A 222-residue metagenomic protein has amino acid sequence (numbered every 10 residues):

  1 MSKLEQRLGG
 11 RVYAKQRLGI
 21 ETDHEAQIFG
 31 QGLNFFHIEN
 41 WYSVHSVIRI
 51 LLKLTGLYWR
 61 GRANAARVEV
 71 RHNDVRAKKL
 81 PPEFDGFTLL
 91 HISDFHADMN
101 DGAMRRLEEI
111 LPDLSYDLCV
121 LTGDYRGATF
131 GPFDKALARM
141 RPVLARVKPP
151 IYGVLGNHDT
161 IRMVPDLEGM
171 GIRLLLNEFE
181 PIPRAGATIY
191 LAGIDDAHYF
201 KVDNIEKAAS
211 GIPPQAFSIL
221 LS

Functional and structural regions predicted by a protein language model:
M1-I28: Extreme N-terminal flexible tails
S2-G10, I38-E39, S43-A138: N-terminal active-site segment of His-dependent metallophosphoesterases
A14-Q16, Y42-S43, G102, G131-F133 (+2 more regions): Short, well-ordered secondary-structure micro-motifs
I28-I38: "…centered on the first transmembrane helix and the immediately adjacent amphipathic helix/loop
R71, T88, I151, A187-T188 (+1 more regions): A generic secondary-structure signal marking the coil-to-beta-strand transition
A77-P82, A97, G127, D159-S222: Conserved catalytic scaffold of divalent metal-dependent phosphoesterases
D101-R184: Core catalytic region of metal-dependent phosphoesterases/phosphodiesterases, especially metallo-beta-lactamase-like
